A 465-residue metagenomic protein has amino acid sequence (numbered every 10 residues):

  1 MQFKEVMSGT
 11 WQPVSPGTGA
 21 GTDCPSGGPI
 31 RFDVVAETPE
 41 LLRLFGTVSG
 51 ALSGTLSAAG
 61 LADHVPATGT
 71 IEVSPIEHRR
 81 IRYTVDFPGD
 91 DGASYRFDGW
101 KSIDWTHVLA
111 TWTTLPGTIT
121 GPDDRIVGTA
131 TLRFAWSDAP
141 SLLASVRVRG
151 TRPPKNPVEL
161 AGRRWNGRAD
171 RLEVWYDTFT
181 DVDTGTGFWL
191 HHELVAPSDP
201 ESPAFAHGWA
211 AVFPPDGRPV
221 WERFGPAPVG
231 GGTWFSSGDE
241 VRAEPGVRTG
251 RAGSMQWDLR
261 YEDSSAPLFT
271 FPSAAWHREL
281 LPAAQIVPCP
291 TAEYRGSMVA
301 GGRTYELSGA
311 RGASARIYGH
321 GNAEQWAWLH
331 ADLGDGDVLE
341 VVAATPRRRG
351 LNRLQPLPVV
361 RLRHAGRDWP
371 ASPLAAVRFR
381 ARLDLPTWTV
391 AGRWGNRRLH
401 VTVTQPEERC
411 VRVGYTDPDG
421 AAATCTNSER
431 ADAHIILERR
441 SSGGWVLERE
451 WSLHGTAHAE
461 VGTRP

Functional and structural regions predicted by a protein language model:
M1-R125, A130-L132: Central antiparallel beta-sheet cores of small beta-barrel/beta-sandwich binding domains
S49-G50, A58-G60, R80, P153-P465: Structured soluble/peripheral alpha/beta segments that form catalytic or ligand/cofactor-binding pockets
T131-P153: A eukaryote-biased signal for long
